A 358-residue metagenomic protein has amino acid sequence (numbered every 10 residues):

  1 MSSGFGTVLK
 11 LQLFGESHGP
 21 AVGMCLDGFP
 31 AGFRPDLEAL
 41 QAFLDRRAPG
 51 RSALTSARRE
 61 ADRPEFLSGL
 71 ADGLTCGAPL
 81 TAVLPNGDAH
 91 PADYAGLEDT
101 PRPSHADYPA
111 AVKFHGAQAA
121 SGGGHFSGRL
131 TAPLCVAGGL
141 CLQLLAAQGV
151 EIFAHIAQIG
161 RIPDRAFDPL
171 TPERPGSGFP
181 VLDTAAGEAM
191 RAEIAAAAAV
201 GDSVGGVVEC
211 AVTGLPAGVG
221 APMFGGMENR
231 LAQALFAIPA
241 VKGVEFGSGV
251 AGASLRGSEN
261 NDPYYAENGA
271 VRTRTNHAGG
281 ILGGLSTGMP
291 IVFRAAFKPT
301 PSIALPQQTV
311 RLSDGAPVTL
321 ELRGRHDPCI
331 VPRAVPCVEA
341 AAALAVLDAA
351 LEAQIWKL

Functional and structural regions predicted by a protein language model:
M1-R58: N-terminal, positively charged regions that mediate nucleic acid binding
K10, S302-L358: Internal helix-turn-beta structural module
K10-G15, Q118-L130, A217-A221, A278-I281 (+1 more regions): A short glycine/serine-rich beta->alpha loop
F14-P20, C135, G201-V204, V208-P317: Glycine-rich anion/phosphate-binding loop at the beta-strand->alpha-helix junction
P20-G32, G128-V150, G225-Q233, M289-I291 (+2 more regions): Alpha-helical support elements that line or immediately flank enzyme active sites and cofactor-binding pockets
F43-P109: Glycine-rich, N-terminal phosphate-binding loop and its surrounding beta-alpha-beta segment
E98-G124, T309-H326: Short acidic, glycine/tyrosine-flanked loop/strand segments centered on an H-E-D-like triad
K113-M223: Glycine-rich, mobile lid/loop segments that gate access to catalytic sites or pores
